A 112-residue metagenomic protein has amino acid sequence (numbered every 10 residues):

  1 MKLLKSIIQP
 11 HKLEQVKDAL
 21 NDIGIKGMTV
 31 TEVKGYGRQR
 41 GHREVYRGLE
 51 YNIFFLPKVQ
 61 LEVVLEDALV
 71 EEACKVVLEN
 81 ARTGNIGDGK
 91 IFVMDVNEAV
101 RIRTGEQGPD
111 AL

Functional and structural regions predicted by a protein language model:
M1-L112: Positively charged, small/polar-rich N-terminal and surface patches that mediate targeting and assembly and bind
